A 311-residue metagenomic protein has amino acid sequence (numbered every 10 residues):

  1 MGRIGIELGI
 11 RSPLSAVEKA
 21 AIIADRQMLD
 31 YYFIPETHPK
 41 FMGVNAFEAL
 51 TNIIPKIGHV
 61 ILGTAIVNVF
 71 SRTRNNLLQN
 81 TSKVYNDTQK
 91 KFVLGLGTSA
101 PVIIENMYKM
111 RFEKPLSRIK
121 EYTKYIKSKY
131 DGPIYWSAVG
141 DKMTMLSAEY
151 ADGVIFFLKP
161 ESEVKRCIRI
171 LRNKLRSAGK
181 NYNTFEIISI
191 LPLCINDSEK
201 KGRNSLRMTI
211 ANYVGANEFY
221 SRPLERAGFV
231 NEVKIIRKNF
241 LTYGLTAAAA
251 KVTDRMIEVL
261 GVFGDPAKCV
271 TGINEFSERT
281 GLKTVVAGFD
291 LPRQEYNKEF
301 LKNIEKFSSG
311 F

Functional and structural regions predicted by a protein language model:
M1-I57, I61-T64, G132: N-terminal beta1-alpha1-beta2 module of alpha/beta enzyme domains
G2-A16, I66-N75, D131-V139, L193-N196 (+1 more regions): Active-site mouth loops of central-metabolism enzymes
R3-E7, D30-Y31, H59-I66, K91-G95 (+4 more regions): Structural preference for beta-strand elements that scaffold enzyme active sites
I4-R11, S71-P133, L146, Y150 (+4 more regions): Flexible, glycine-rich active-site loops centered on histidine and acidic residues that chelate a metal or position
A21-R26, L50-I61, T81-F92, A148 (+2 more regions): Acidic (Asp/Glu)-rich catalytic clusters
Y31-I57, N68, A100-M107, L158-K159 (+2 more regions): Glycine-rich, proline-tolerant flexible connector loops at the mouths of alpha/beta enzymes
V44-V67, S71, R118-K129, K174-S177 (+2 more regions): Alpha-helix-loop-beta-strand connector modules within alpha/beta enzyme cores
M107-K127, I170, L175-E275: An alpha-helical appendage that flanks or caps ligand/catalytic pockets
